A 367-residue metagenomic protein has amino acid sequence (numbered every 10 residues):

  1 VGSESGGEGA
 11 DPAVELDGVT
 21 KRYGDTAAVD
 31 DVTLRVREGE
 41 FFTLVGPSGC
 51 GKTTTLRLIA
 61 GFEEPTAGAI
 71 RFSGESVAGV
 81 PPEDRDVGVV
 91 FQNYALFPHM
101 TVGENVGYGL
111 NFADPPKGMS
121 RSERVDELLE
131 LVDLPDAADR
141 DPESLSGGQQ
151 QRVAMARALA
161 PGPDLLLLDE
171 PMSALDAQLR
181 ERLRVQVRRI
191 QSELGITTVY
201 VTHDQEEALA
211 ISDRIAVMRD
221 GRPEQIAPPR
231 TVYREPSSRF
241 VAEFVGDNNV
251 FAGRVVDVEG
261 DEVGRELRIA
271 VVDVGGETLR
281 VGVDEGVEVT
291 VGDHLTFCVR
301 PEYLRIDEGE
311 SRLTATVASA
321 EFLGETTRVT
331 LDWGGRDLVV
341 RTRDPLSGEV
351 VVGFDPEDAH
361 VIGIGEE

Functional and structural regions predicted by a protein language model:
E15, R35, R71, V351-G353: ABC ATPase nucleotide-binding domain
V45-P47: The feature captures the beta-strand-to-loop junction immediately N-terminal to the Walker
A60: Helix-to-loop junction immediately C-terminal to a conserved catalytic motif
T66-A69, D220, A252: Conserved coupling/switch loops of ABC nucleotide-binding domains, chiefly the family-specific signature
G68-S76: Conserved ABC transporter NBD signature motif
R85-E243: ABC ATPase nucleotide-binding domains
N248, E259-E367: Non-catalytic connector elements of ABC transporters
